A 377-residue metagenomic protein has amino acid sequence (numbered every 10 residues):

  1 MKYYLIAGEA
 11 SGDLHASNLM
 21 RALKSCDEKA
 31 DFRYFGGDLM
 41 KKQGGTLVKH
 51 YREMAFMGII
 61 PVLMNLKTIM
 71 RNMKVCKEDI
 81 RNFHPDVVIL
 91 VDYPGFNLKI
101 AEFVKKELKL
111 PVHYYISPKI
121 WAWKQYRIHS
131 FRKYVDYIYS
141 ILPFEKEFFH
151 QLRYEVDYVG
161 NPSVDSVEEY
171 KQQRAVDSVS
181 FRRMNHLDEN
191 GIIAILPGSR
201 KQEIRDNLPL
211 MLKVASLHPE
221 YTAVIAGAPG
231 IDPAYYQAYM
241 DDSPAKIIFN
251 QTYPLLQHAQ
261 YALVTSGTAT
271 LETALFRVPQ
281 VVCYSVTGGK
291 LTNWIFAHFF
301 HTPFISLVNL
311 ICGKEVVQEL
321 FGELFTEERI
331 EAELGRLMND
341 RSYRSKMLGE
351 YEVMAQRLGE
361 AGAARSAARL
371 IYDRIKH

Functional and structural regions predicted by a protein language model:
M1-H377: Nucleotide-activated sugar donor-binding and catalytic core shared by glycosyltransferases and related lipid-linked
